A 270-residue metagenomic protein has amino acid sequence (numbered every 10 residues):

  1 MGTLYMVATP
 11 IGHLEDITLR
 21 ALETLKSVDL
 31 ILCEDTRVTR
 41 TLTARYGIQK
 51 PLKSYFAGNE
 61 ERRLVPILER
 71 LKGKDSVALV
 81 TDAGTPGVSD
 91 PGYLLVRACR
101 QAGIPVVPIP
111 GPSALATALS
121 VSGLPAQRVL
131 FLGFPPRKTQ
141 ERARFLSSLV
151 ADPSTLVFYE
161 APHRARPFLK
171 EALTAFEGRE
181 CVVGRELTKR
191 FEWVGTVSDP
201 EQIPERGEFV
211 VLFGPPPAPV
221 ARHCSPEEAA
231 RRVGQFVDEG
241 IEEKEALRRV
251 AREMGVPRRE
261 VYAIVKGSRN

Functional and structural regions predicted by a protein language model:
M1-A57: Glycine-rich, flexible N-terminal cofactor/catalytic loop recognition
T3-V7, G73-T81, V129, S154-F158 (+1 more regions): Generic beta-sheet signal
L25-I31, G103-V107, S154-L156: Short active-site oxyanion
Y55-E61, P135-K138: Conserved helicase motor
D75-S76, T155, Y159-N270: A contiguous loop/helix-start segment that scaffolds small-molecule binding in enzyme catalytic cores
P91-Y93, E243: Glycine-centered tight-turn and secondary-structure capping sites
L94-D152: Class I SAM-dependent methyltransferase SAM-binding "motif I" and its flanking Rossmann-like core
